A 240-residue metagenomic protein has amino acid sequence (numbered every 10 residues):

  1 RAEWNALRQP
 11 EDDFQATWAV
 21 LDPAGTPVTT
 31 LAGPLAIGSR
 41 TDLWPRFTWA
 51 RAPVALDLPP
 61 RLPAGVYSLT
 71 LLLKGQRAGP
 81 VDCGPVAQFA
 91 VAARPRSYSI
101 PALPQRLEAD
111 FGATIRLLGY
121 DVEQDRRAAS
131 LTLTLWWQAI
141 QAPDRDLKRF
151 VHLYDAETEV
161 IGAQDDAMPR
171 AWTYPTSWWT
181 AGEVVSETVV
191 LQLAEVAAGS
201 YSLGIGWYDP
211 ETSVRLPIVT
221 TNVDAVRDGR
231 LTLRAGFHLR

Functional and structural regions predicted by a protein language model:
R1-R240: C-terminal luminal/periplasmic domains and tails of membrane-associated envelope-modifying transferases
